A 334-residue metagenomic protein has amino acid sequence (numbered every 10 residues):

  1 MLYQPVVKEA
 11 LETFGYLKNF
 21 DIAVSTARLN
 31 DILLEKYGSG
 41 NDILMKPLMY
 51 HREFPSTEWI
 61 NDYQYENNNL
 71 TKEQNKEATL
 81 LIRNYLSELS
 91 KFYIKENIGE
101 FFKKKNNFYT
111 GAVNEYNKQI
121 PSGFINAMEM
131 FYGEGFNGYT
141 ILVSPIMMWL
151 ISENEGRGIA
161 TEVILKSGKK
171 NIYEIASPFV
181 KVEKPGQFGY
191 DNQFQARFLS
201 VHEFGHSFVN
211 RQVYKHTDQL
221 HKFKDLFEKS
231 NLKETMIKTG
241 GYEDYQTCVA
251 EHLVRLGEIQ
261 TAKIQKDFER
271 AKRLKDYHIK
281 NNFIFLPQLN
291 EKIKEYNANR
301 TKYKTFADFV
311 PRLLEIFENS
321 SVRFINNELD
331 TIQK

Functional and structural regions predicted by a protein language model:
M1-G99, K103, N327-K334: N-terminal low-structure segments adjacent to metalloprotease catalytic domains across cellular compartments
M1-Y50, L232-N290: Metalloprotease/metallohydrolase-associated module, dominated by Zn2+-dependent proteases
L70, R157-F194: Active-site scaffold of zinc-dependent metalloenzymes
T71, N75, Y109-K118, G186-Y190 (+2 more regions): Second-shell loop/turn segments in exported
K105-Y173: Auxiliary, metal-adjacent structural segments of Zn-dependent hydrolase domains
Q193-K215: Active-site recognition of the HExxH zinc-binding catalytic motif
N210-K238: Post-HEXXH active-site segment of zinc metalloproteases
L256-K334: Pan-zinc metallopeptidase signature
